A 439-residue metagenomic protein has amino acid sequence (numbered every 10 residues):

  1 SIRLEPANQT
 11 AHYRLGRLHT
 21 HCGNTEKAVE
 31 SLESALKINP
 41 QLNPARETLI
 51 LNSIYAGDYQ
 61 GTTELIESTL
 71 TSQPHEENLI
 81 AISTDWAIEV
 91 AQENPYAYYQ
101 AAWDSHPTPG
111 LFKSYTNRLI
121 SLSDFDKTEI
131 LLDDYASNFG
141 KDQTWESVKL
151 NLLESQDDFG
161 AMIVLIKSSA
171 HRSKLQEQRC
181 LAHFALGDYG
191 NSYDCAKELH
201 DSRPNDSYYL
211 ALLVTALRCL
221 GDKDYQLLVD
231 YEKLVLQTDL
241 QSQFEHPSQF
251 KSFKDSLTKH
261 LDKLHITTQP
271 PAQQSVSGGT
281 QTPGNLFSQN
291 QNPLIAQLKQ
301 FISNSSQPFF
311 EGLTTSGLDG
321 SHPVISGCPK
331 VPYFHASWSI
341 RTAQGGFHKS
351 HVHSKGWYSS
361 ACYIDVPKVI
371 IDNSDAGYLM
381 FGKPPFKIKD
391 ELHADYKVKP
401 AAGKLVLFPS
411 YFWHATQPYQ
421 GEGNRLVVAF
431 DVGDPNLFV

Functional and structural regions predicted by a protein language model:
L4, I38, S72, D104-S105 (+3 more regions): Structural marker of alpha-solenoid helical repeat scaffolds
Q9-T10, N43-P44, E76-N78, P109-G110 (+3 more regions): Helix-start (N-cap) detector for alpha-helical repeat units in TPR-like alpha-solenoids, especially tetratricopeptide
H19, S53, W86-A87, L119 (+3 more regions): Residue at a conserved register position within TPR or TPR-like alpha-solenoid repeats
Q226-I325, F347: Non-heme Fe(II)/2-oxoglutarate
Q289-S303, Q307-L407, F412-V439: Catalytic core of non-heme Fe(II) oxygenases with the double-stranded beta-helix
